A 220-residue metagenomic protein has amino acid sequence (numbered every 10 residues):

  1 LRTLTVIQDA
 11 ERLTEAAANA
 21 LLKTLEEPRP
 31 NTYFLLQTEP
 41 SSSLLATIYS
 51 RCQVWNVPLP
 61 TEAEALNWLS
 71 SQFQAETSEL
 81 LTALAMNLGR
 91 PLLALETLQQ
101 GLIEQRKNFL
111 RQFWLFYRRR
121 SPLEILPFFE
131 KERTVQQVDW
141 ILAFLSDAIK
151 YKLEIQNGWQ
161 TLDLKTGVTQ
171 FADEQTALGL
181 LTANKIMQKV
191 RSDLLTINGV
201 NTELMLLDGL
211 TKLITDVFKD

Functional and structural regions predicted by a protein language model:
L1-A16: Clamp-loader machinery-focused feature within the broader ASCE/P-loop NTPase space
R12-L13, E27, S43: Residues immediately C-terminal
A16-A20, T47: Generic recognition of short, well-ordered alpha-helical segments
N19-L35: Conserved catalytic/switch belt of AAA+ P-loop NTPases
P30-Y33, E39-F144, A148-D220: Charged, glycine-rich active-site and insertion segments that engage polyanionic ligands
